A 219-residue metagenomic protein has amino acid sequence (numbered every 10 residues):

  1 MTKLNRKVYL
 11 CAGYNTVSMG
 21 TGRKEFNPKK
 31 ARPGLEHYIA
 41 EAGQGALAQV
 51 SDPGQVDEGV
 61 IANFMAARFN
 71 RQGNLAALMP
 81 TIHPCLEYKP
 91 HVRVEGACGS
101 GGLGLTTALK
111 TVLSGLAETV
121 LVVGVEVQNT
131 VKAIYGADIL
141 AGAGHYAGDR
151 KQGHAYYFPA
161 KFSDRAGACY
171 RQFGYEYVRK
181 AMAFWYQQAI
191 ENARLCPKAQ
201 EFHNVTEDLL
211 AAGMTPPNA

Functional and structural regions predicted by a protein language model:
M1-H91, L113, V125-A219: Conserved "HGTGT" condensation-loop signature of ketosynthase/thiolase-family condensing enzymes that catalyze
R93-C98: Short beta->alpha junction loops
G101: Short conserved active-site loop signatures built around small residues
T107-V112: Short, well-structured alpha-helical segments in soluble
